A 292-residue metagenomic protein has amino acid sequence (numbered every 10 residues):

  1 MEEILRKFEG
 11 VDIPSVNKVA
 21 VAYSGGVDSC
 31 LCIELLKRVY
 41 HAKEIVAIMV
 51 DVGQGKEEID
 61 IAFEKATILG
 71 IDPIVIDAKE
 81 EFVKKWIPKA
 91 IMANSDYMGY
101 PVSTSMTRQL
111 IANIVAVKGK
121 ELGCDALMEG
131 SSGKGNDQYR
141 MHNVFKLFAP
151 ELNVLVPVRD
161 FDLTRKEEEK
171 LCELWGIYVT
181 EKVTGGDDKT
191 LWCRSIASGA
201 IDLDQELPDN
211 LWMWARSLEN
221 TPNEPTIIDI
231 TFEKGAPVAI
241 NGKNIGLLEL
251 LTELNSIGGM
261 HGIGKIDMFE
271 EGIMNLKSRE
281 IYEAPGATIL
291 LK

Functional and structural regions predicted by a protein language model:
M1-K292: Nucleotide-activated chemistry modules centered on ATP-dependent adenylation/adenylyltransferase
